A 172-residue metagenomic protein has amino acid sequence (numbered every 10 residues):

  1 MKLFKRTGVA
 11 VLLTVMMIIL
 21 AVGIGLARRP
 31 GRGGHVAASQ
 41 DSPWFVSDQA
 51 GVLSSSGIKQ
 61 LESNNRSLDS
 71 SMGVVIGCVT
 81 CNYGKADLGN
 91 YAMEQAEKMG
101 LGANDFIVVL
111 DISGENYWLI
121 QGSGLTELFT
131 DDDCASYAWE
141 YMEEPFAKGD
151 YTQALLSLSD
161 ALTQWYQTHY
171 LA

Functional and structural regions predicted by a protein language model:
K2-A172: A structural boundary signal for the start of the first folded domain, especially the loop/turn and N-capping region
